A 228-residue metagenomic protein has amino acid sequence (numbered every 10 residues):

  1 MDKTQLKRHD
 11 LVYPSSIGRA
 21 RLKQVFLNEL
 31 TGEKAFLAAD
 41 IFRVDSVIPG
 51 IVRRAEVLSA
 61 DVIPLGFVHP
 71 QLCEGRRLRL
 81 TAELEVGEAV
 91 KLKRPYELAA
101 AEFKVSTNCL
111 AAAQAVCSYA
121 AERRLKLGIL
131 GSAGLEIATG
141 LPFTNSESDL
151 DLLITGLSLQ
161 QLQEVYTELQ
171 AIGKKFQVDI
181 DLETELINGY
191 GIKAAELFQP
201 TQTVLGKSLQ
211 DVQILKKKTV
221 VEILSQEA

Functional and structural regions predicted by a protein language model:
M1-S132, Y166, Q170-I180: Helical scaffold of the NTase/Pol beta-like nucleotidyltransferase catalytic core
G66, T155-G156, E183: Conserved beta-strand segments of the P-loop GTPase G domain that flank and frequently precede/overlap
E74, E136, G189: Flexible, glycine-rich phosphate/dinucleotide-binding loops and adjacent beta-alpha linkers at cofactor/substrate
G87, Q202-V220: Mature, function-bearing regions of proteins
C117-L150, I154-Q160, L169: Active-site nucleotide-donor binding segment shared across nucleotidyl transfer reactions
Q161-L162, Y190: Short, charged/polar "capping" segments at the starts of alpha-helices and the immediately preceding loops
I172-L209: Conserved catalytic core of two-metal-ion nucleotidyltransferases
V220-E227: Polyanionic, low-complexity intrinsically disordered segments
